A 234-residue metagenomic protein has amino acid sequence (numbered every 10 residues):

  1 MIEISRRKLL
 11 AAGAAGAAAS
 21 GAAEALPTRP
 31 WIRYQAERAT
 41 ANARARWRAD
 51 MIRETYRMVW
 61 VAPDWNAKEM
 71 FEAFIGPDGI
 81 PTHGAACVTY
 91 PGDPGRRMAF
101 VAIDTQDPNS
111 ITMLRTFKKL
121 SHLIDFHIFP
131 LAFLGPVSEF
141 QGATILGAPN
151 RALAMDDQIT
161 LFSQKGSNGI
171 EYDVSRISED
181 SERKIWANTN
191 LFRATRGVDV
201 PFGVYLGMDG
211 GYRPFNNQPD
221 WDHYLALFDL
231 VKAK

Functional and structural regions predicted by a protein language model:
M1-E3, K8-P27: N-terminal export signals
M1-I2, A23-A25, G95, T144-A148 (+1 more regions): Short, exposed beta-strand "edge-strand" segments with a Pro/Gly-rich flavor and a Y/T-containing core
L9-A14, A19, F74-P77, T82 (+1 more regions): Intrinsically disordered, low-complexity segments enriched in small/polar residues
G16, A148-P149, F162, F228-V231: Alpha-helix boundary/capping residues
A22-V101, T105-V137, R176-D199, D220-K234: Extracytoplasmic thiol/disulfide redox context detector
L134-H223: Thiol/selenol-based redox catalytic cores and closely related redox-interacting motifs
